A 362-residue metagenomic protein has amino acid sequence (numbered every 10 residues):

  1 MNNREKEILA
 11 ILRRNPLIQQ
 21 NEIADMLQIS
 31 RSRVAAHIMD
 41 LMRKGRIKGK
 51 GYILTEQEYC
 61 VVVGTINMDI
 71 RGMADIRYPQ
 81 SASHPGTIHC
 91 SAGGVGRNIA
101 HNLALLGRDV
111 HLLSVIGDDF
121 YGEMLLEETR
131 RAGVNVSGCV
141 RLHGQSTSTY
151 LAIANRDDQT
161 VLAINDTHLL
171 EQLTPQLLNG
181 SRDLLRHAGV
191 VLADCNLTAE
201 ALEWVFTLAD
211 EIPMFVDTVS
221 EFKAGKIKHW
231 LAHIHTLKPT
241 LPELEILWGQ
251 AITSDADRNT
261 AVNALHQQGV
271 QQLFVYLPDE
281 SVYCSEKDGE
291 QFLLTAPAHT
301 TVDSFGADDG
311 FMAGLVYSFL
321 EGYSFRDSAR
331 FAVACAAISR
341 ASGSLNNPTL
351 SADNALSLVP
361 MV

Functional and structural regions predicted by a protein language model:
M1-Q20, M26-L27, S32, A36-T55 (+1 more regions): Conserved phosphate-binding/catalytic region of the ribokinase-like
N3-R4, I8-R13, I18-M26, S30-L113 (+1 more regions): Glycine-rich phosphate/adenosyl-contacting loop at the front of the ribokinase-like
R43-G45, E171-Q176, V216-F222: Short gly/ser/thr-rich secondary-structure transition/capping motifs
E56-Q57, Y78-G86, L105-G189, A355-V362: Conserved N-terminal subdomain of the carbohydrate kinase-like
I66-Q80, E127, Y283-L293: Acidic-glycine-rich active-site phosphate/pyrophosphate-binding loop
T87-V95, V140-G144, F305: Active-site nucleophile and cofactor-binding loops and adjacent substrate-binding regions of central metabolic enzymes
L103, T240, D308: Short, conserved phosphate/pyrophosphate- and ester-handling motifs at nucleotide-, phospho-/glycolipid
V190-T260, E280-V282: Conserved beta-alpha-beta core of the PfkB/ribokinase-like small-molecule kinase fold
